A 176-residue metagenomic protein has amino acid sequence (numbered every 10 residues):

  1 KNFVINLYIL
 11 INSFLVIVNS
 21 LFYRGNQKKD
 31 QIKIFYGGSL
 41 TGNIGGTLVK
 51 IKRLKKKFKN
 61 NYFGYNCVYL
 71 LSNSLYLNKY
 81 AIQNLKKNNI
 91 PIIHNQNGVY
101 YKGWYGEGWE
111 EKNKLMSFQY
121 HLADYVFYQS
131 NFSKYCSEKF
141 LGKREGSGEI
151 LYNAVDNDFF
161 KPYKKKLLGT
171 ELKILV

Functional and structural regions predicted by a protein language model:
K1-N73: N-terminal pre-catalytic "stem/leader" segment of glycosyltransferase-like enzymes
C67-Y69, I82-K102: Active-site proximal beta-strand in glycosyltransferases
V68-K79, G106: Acidic-and-aromatic substrate-binding clefts and catalytic sites of carbohydrate-active enzymes
L75, F132-K134: Alpha-helix capping/helix-boundary segments
P91-I93, Y125, S147, L172: Proline-centered loop/turn at the N-terminus of a beta-strand
W109-V126: Membrane-proximal helix-turn-helix segments that form the acceptor-binding/catalytic region of lipid-linked
F132, L151-A154: Carbohydrate-associated surface elements
K166-V176: Conserved donor-binding/catalytic core segment of Leloir-type glycosyltransferases
